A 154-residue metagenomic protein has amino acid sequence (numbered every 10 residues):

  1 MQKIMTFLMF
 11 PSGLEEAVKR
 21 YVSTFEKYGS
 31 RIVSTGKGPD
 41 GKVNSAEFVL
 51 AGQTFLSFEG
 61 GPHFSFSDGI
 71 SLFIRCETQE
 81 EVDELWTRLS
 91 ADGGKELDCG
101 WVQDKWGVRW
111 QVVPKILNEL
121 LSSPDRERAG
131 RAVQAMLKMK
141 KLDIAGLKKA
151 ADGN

Functional and structural regions predicted by a protein language model:
M1-M5, S67-S71: Short, solvent-exposed beta-strand edge segments and adjacent coil->beta transition regions
L8-G52: Core segments of cupin and vicinal oxygen chelate
L14, T24, L50, S65 (+4 more regions): Vicinal oxygen chelate
D40, H63-S65: Short glycine/serine/proline-enriched coil/turn segments at secondary-structure junctions
L56-G61: Conserved, structured core segments of small domains
I116-N118, R126-A129: Conserved "turn/edge" positions that cap or connect secondary-structure elements within repeat/scaffolded domains
A129-N154: Acidic/histidine-enriched, glycine/proline-rich intrinsically disordered or flexible terminal extensions
